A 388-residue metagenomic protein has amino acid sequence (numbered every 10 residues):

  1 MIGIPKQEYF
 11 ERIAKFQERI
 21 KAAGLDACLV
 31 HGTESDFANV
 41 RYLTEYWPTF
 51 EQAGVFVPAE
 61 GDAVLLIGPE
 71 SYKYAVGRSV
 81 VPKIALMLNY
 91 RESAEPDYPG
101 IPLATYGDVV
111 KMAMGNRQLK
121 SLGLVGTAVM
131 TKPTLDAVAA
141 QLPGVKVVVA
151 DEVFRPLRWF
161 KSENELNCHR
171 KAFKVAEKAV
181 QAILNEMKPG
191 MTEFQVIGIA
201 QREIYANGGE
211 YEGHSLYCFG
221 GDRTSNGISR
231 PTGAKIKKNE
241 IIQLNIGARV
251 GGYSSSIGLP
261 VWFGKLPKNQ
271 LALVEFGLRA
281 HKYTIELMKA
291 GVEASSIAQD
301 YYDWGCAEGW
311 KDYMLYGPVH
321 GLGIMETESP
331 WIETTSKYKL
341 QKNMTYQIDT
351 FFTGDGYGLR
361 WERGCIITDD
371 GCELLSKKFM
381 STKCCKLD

Functional and structural regions predicted by a protein language model:
M1-D388: Active-site neighborhoods and metal-handling regions in enzymes and metal-associated proteins
